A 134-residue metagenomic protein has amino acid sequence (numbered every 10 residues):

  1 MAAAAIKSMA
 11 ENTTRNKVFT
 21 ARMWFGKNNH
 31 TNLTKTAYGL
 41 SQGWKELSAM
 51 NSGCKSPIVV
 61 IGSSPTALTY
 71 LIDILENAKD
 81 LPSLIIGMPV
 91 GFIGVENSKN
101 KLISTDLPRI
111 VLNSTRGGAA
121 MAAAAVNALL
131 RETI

Functional and structural regions predicted by a protein language model:
M1, G26-N29, P89-G91, S114-G117: Short, ordered loop/turn segments at secondary-structure junctions
A2-G53: Long, charge-dense
A5, I86-G87, A125: Buried hydrophobic positions in well-ordered alpha/beta secondary-structure cores of metabolic enzymes
A5, M23, I61, I110-L112: General beta-strand structural signal in soluble alpha/beta enzymes
M9-N12, G43-E46, M50, I74-A78 (+2 more regions): Change "in soluble alpha/beta enzymes" to "in soluble alpha/beta proteins
R15-V18, C54, D80, S104-D106: Short, well-ordered coil/turn elements that cap or connect secondary structure elements
N32-S98: Long, charge-patterned amphipathic alpha-helical coiled-coil/hairpin "stalk" segments used as oligomerization
S83, I93-I134: C-terminal functional extensions of proteins
